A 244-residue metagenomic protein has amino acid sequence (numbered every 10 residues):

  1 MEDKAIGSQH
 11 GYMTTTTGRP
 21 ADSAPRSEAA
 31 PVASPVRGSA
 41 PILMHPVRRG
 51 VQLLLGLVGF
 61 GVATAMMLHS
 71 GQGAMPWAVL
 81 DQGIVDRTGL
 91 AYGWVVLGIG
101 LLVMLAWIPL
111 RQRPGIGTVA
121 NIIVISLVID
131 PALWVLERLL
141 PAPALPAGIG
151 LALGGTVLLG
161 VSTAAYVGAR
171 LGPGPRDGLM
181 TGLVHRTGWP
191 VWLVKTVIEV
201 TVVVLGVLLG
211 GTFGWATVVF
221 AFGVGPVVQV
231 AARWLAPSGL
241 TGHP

Functional and structural regions predicted by a protein language model:
E2-I6: Extreme N-terminal basic, low-complexity initiation segments that serve as generic localization/processing leaders
Q9, T14-P244: Core subunits and conserved enzymes of cellular information-processing and envelope-translocation systems across
